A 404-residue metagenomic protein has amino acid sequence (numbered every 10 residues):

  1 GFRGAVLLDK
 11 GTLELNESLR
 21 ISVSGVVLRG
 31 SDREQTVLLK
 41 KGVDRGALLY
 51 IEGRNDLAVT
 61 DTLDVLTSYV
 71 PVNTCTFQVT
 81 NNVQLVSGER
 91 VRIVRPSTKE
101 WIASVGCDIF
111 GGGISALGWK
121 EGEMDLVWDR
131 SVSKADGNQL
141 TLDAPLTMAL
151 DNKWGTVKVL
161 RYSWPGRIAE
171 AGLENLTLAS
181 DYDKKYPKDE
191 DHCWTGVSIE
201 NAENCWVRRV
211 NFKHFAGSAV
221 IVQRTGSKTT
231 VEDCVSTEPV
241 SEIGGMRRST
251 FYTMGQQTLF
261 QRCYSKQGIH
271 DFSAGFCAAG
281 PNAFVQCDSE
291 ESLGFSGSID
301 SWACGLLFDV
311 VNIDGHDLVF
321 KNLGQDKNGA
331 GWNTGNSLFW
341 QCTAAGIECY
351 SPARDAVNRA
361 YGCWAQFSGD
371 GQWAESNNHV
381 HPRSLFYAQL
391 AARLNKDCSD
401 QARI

Functional and structural regions predicted by a protein language model:
G1-V27, S31-D44, P96-W128, A144-N152 (+1 more regions): N-terminal extracellular ligand-recognition/capping segment immediately after the signal peptide
S18-S22, Q35-G53, Q78, R161-G166 (+8 more regions): Glycine-rich beta-solenoid repeat tracts in large extracellular/virion proteins
G25, G30, E34, A169-S180 (+7 more regions): Right-handed parallel beta-helix
V26-C75, T80, T141-V157, G172-H192: Right-handed parallel beta-helix/beta-spiral solenoid domain characteristic of secreted/periplasmic
R95-D129, S133-A135, E174-Q261, Q267-G268 (+1 more regions): Right-handed parallel beta-helix
A283-I404: Gly/Ser/Thr/Ala-enriched C-terminal appendages of enzymes
